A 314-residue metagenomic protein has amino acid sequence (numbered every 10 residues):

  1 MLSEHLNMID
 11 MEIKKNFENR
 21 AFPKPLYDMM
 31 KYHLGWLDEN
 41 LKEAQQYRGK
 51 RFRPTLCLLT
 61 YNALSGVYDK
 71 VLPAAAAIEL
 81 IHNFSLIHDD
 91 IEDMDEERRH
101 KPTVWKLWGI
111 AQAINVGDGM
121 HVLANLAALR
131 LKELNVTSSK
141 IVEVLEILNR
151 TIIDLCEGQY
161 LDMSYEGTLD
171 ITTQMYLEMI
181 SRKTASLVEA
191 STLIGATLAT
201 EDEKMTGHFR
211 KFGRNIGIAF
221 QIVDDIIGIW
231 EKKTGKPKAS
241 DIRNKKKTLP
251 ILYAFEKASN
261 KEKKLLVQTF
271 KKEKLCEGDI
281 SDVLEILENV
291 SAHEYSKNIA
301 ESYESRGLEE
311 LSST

Functional and structural regions predicted by a protein language model:
M1-I81, I87, I91-K106, D162-S164 (+3 more regions): Conserved N-terminal diphosphate/IPP-binding helix and adjacent helical/loop segment of trans-prenyltransferase domains
D28-A77, E133, Q174-I216, P250-E256 (+1 more regions): Alpha-helical phosphate/pyrophosphate-handling elements in metalloenzyme active cores
D90, L126-A128: Glycine-rich phosphate-binding loops that contact phosphosugars or nucleotide phosphates
R98-M120, L169-T184, G207-K211, K232-A258 (+1 more regions): Divalent-cation-assisted or electrostatically stabilized phosphate/pyrophosphate-binding catalytic cores
A111, N115, T151, L155-Q159: Mid-bilayer segments of alpha-helical transmembrane spans in multi-pass integral membrane proteins that mediate
A128-L148, L266: Transmembrane helix-loop-helix
